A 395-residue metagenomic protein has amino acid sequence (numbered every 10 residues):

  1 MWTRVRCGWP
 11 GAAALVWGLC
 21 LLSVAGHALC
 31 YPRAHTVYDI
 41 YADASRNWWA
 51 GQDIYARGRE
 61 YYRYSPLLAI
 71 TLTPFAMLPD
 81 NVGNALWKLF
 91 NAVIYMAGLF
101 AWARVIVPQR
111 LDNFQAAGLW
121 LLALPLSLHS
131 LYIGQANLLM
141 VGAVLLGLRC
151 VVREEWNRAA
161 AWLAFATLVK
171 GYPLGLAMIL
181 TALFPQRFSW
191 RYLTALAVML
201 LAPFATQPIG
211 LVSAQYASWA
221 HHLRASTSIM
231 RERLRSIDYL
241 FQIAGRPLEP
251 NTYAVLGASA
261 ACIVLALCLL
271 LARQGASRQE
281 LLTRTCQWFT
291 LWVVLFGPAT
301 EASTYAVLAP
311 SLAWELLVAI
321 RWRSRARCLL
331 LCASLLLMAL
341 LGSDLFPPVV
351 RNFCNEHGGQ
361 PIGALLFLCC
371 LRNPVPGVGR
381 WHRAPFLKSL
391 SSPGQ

Functional and structural regions predicted by a protein language model:
M1-R158, L183-A302, W381-L390: Primarily membrane-embedded glycan-assembly and transfer machineries that use lipid-linked glycans
A160-L163, L211-W219, A302, A306-V307 (+3 more regions): A cytosolic-side transmembrane-helix exit/cap motif
L163-L180, G297-V307: Transmembrane helices and adjacent periplasmic/lumenal helix-loop junctions of polyprenol-phosphate-dependent
T181-P185, S311, E315, A319-I320: Active-site catalytic pocket residues across diverse enzymes, especially alpha/beta-hydrolases
E301-L317, P361: Hydrophobic/aromatic-rich transmembrane helices and adjacent perimembrane loops
L316-S391, Q395: Aromatic-enriched
